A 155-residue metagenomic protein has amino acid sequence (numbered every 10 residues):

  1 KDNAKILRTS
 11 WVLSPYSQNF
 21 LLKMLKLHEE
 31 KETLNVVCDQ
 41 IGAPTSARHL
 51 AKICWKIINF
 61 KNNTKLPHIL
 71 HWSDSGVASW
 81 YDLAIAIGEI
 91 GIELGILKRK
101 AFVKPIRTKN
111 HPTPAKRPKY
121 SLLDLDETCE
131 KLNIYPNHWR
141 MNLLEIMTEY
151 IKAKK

Functional and structural regions predicted by a protein language model:
D2-G42, A47-K56: NAD(P)-dependent short-chain dehydrogenase/reductase
R8-T9, V37, D74, R107 (+2 more regions): A secondary-structure boundary/capping signal
W11, F20, W80-L83, H138-W139: Tryptophan-centric aromatic hotspots in well-structured domains and transmembrane helices
G42-T45, A78, L123, I134-N137: Residue-level signal for the nucleotide or nucleotide-sugar donor/cofactor binding architecture
I53, F60-T113, K154-K155: Mid/C-terminal beta-alpha module of Rossmann-like enzyme folds, strongest in SDR-family dehydrogenases/epimerases
K109-K131: A hydrophobic C-terminal alpha-helical subdomain
N137-K155: Amphipathic terminal alpha-helices
